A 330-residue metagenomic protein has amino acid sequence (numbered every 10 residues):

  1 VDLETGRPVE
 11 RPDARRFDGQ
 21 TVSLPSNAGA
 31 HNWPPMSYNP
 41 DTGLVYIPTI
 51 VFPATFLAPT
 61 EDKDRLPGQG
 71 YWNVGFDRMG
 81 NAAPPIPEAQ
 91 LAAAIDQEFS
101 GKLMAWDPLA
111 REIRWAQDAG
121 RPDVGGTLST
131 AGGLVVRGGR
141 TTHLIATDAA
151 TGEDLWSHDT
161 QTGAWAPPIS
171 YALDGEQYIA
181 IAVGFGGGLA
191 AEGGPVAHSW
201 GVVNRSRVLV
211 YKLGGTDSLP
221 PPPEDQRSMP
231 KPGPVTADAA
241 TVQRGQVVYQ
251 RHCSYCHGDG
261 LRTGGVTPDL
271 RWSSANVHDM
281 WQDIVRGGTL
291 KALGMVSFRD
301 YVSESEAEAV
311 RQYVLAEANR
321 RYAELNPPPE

Functional and structural regions predicted by a protein language model:
V1-K231: Beta-sheet-rich non-transmembrane sensory/scaffold domains
A116, S157, P234, D269 (+1 more regions): Conserved beta-strand positions that form and line the central face of beta-propeller blades
P168, G258-K291, V296-F298: Gly/Gly-Pro-rich "capping" loops immediately C-terminal to redox-active cysteine motifs in periplasmic/lumenal
V208, V285, V310, V314: Hydrophobic "lid"/C-terminal helical patch of Rossmann-like NAD(P)-dependent dehydrogenase/epimerase domains
L219-T241, S254-S273: His/Cys-centered metal/cofactor-coordination and adjacent catalytic loops
A239-D259, D279-G287, E330: Sequence/structural segment immediately N-terminal to covalent heme-attachment motifs in c-type and related
R299-E330: C-terminal capping alpha-helices of c-type cytochrome domains
